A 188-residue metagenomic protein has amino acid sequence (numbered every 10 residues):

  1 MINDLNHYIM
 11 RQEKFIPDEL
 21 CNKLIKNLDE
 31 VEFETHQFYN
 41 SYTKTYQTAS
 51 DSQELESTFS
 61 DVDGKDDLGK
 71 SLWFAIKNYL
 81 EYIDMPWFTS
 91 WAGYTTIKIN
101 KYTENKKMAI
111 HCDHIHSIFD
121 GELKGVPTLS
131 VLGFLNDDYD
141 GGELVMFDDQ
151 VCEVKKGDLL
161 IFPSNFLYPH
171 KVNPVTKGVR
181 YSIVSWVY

Functional and structural regions predicted by a protein language model:
M1-L159, L167-Y188: Fe(II)/2-oxoglutarate oxygenase catalytic core
